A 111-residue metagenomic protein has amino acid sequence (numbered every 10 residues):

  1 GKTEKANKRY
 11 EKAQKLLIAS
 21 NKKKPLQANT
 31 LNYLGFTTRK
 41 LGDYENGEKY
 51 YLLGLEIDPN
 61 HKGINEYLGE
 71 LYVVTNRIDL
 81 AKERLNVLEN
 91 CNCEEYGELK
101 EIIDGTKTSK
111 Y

Functional and structural regions predicted by a protein language model:
K23, I57, L88-C91: Structural marker of alpha-solenoid helical repeat scaffolds
Q27, H61, C93-Y96: Residue-level recognition of tetratricopeptide repeat
K82-Y111: Terminal, low-structured helical/coil segments at or just beyond the last alpha-helical repeat
